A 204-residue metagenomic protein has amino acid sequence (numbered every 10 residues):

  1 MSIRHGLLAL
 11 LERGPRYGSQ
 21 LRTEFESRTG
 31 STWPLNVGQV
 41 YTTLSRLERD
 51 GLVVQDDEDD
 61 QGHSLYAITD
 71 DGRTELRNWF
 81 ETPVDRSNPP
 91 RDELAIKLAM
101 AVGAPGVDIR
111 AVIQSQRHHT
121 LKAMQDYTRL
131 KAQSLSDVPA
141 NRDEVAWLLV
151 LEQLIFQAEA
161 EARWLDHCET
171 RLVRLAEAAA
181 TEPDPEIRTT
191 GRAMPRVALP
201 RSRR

Functional and structural regions predicted by a protein language model:
M1-P90: Basic helix-turn-helix/winged-helix DNA-binding cores and closely related short helical interaction motifs
E48, R73, L121-T128, A132 (+3 more regions): Structural signal for well-ordered, non-membrane alpha-helices
E58-D59, S64, E144-I155: Alpha-helical scaffold segments that form or flank carboxylate-/histidine-based iron centers
N78-R129: Amphipathic alpha-helical dimerization/coiled-coil segments that flank or bridge DNA-binding/regulatory modules
R110, R117, M124, K131 (+4 more regions): Heptad-repeat amphipathic alpha-helical coiled-coil interaction surface used for oligomerization/assembly
R129-V150: Acidic interhelical loop/turn segments
T170-E186: Long amphipathic alpha-helical coiled-coil segments
P183-R204: Proline-directed phosphorylation-rich, low-complexity intrinsically disordered regulatory regions
